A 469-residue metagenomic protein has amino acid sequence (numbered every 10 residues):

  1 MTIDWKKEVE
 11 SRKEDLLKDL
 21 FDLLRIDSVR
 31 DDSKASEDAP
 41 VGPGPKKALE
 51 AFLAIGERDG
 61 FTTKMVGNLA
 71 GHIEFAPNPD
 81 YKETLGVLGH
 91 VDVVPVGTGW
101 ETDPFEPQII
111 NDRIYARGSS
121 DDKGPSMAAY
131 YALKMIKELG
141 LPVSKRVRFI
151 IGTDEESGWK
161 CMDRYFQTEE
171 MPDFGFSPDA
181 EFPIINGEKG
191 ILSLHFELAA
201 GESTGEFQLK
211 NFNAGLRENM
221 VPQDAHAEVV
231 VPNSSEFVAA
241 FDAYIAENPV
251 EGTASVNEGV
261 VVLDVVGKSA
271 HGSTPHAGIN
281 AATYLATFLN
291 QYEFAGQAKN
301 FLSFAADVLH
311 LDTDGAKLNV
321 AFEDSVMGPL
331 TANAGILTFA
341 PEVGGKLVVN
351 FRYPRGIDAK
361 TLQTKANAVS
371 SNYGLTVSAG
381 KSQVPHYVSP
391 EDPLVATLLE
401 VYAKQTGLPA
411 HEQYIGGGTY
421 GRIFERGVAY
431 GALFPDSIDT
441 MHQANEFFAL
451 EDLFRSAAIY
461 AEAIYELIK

Functional and structural regions predicted by a protein language model:
M1-G86, V93-V96, K346-V348, F448 (+1 more regions): N-terminal helical capping/dimerization or prosegment-like subdomains of hydrolases acting on amide or phosphate bonds
F21, L53, M127-K134, D163 (+8 more regions): Predominant activation on well-ordered alpha-helical scaffold segments within soluble catalytic domains
V29, P107, G201, L433-S437: Short connector loops/turns at beta-strand edges and beta->alpha or beta->beta junctions
K82-I151, S157, A444, L450-R455: Active-site metal-coordination/substrate-binding segment of hydrolases, especially metallo-dependent peptidases
E156, M162-D163, Q167-P354: Midchain, well-structured core segments that form catalytic/ion-binding scaffolds
S269, S273-V343, R352-T364, L375-K469: An extended, acidic, His-containing surface patch that forms the Zn2+-binding/catalytic region of metallohydrolases
